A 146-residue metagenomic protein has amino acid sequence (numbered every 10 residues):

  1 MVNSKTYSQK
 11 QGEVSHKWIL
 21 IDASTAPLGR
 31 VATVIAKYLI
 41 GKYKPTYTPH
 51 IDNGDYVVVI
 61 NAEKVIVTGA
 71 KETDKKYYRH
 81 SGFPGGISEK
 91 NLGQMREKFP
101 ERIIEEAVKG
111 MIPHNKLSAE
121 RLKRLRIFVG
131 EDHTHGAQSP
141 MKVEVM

Functional and structural regions predicted by a protein language model:
M1-E106, P113-K116, T134-M146: Ribosome large-subunit tunnel/peptidyl-transferase-proximal elements
E120-A137: Internal, active-site/partner-interface "lid" segment
